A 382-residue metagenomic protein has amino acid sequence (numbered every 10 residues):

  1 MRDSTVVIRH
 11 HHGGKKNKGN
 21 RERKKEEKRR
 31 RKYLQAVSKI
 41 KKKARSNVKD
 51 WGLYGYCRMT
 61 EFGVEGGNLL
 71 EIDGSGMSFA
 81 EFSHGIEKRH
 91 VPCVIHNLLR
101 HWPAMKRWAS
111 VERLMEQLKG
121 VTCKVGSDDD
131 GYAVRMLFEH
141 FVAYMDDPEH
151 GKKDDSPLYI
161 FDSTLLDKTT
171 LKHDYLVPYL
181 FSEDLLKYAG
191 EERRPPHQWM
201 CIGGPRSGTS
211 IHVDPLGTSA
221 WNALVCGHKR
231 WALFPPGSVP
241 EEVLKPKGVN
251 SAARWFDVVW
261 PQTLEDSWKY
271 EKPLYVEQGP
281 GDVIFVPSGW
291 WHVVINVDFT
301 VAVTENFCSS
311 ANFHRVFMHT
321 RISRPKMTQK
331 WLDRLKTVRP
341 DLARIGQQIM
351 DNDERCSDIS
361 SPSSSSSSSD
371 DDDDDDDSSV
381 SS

Functional and structural regions predicted by a protein language model:
M1-V283, I295-S382: N-terminal accessory scaffold of Fe(II)-dependent oxygenases
W290-H292: Short, charged beta-turn/beta-strand-edge "cap" motif at the junction between a beta-strand and an adjacent loop
